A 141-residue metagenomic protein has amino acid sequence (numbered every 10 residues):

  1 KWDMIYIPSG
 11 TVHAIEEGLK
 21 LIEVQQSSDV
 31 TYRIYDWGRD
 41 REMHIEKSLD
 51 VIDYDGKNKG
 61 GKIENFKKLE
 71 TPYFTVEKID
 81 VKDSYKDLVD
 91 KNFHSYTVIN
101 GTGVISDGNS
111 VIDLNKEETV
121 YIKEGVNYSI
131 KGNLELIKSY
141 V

Functional and structural regions predicted by a protein language model:
K1-Y6, D107-G125: Short acidic-glycine-tyrosine-enriched beta hairpin
M4-Y6, V12, L21-E23, V76-K78 (+2 more regions): Conserved hydrophobic/aromatic beta-strand scaffold that supports enzyme active sites
G10-T31, E124-V141: Ligand-binding loop in jelly-roll beta-barrel domains
I22-G61, I137-V141: Double-stranded beta-helix
N58-K86: A short glycine-rich, His/Asp/Glu-containing loop-to-beta-strand
T71-V76, N92-F93, N100, N115-E117 (+2 more regions): Active-site lining segments that contact anionic ligands and/or coordinate catalytic metals
V81-G108: Glycine- and acidic-residue-biased ligand/ion/polar-headgroup-sensing regions
